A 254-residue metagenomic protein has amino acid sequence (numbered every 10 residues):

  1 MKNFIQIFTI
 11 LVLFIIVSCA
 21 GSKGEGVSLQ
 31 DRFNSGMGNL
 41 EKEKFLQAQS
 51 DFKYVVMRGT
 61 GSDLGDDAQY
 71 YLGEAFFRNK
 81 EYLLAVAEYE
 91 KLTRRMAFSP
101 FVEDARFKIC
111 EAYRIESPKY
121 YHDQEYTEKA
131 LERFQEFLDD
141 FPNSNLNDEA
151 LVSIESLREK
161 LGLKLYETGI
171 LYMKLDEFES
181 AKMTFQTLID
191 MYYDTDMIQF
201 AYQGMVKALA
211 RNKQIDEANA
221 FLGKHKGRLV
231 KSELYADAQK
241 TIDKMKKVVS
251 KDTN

Functional and structural regions predicted by a protein language model:
F4-Q6, I15, C19-N254: Acidic, polar-rich low-complexity tracts and alpha-helical solenoid repeat scaffolds
